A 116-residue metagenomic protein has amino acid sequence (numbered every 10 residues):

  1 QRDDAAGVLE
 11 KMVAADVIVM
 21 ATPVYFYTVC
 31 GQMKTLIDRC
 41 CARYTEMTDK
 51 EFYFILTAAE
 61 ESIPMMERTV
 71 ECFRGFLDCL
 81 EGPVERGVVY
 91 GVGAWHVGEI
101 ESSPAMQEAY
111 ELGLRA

Functional and structural regions predicted by a protein language model:
R2-L80: Helix-loop-strand module that forms the ligand-binding subsite of alpha/beta enzymes
R74-A116: Glycine-rich phosphate/pyrophosphate-binding loop and the adjoining helix
